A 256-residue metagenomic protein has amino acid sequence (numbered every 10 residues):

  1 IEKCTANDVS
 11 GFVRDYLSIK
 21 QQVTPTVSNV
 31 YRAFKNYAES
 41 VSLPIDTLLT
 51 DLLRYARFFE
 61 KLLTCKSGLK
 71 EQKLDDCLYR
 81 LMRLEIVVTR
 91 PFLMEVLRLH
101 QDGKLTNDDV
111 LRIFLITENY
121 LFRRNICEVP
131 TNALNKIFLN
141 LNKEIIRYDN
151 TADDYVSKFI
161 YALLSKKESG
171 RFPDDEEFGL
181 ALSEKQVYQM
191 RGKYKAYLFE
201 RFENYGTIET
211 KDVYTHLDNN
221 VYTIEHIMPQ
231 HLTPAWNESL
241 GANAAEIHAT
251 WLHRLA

Functional and structural regions predicted by a protein language model:
I1-F202: A cross-family structural signal marking well-folded subdomains
V156-A256: Betabetaalpha-Me/HNH-type nuclease active-site subdomain
